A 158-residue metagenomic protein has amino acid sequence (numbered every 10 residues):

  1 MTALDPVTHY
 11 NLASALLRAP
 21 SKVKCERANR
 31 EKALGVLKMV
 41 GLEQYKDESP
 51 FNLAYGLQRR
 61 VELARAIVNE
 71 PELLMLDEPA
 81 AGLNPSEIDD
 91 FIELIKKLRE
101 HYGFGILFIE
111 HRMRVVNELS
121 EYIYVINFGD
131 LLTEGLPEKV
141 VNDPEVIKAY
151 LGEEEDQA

Functional and structural regions predicted by a protein language model:
T8-Y45, E93-K96: Conserved ABC ATPase "signature" region
S49-L53: Conserved ABC ATPase signature
L63: Hydrophobic anchor residue at the start of the ABC signature
E70: Conserved catalytic motifs of ABC-family nucleotide-binding domains
L74-E78: Catalytic Walker B motif of ABC-type/P-loop ATPase nucleotide-binding domains
V116-E118: A short, surface-exposed alpha-helical micro-motif characterized by mixed small hydrophobic and charged/polar residues
